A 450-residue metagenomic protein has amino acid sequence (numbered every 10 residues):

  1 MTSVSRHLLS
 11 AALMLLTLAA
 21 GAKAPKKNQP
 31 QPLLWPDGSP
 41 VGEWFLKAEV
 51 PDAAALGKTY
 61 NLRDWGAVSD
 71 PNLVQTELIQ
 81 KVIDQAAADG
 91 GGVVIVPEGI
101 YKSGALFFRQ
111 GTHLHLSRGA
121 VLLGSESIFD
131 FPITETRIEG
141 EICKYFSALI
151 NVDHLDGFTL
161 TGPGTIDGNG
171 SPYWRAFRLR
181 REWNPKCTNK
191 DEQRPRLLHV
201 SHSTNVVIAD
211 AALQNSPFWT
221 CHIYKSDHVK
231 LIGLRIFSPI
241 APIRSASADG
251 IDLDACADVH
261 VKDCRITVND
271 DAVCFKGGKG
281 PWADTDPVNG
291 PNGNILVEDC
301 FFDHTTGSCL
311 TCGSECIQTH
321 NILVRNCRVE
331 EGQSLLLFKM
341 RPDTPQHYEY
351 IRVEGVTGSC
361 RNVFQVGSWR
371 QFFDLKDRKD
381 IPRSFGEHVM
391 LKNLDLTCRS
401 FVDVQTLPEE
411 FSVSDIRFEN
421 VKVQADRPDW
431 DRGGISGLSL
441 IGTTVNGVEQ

Functional and structural regions predicted by a protein language model:
M1-L9: Bacterial N-terminal signal peptides that target proteins for export
L13-G21: Hydrophobic h-region of N-terminal signal peptides that target proteins for export in Gram-negative bacteria
G21-I95, I100-H202, V207-A209, F218 (+6 more regions): Extracellular "leader-to-stem" segments immediately downstream of a signal peptide or signal-anchor in secreted/lumenal
L73-T76, P291, F385: Electropositive phosphate-/nucleotide-binding environments in soluble metabolic enzymes
A105-F108, V121, S125, A148-D153 (+11 more regions): Glycine-rich beta-solenoid repeat tracts in large extracellular/virion proteins
R118-G119, D156-T165, T204-N215, D227-I240 (+9 more regions): Right-handed parallel beta-helix
E135-R137, V207, F338, G355 (+2 more regions): Mature catalytic domains of secreted/periplasmic carbohydrate-active enzymes
